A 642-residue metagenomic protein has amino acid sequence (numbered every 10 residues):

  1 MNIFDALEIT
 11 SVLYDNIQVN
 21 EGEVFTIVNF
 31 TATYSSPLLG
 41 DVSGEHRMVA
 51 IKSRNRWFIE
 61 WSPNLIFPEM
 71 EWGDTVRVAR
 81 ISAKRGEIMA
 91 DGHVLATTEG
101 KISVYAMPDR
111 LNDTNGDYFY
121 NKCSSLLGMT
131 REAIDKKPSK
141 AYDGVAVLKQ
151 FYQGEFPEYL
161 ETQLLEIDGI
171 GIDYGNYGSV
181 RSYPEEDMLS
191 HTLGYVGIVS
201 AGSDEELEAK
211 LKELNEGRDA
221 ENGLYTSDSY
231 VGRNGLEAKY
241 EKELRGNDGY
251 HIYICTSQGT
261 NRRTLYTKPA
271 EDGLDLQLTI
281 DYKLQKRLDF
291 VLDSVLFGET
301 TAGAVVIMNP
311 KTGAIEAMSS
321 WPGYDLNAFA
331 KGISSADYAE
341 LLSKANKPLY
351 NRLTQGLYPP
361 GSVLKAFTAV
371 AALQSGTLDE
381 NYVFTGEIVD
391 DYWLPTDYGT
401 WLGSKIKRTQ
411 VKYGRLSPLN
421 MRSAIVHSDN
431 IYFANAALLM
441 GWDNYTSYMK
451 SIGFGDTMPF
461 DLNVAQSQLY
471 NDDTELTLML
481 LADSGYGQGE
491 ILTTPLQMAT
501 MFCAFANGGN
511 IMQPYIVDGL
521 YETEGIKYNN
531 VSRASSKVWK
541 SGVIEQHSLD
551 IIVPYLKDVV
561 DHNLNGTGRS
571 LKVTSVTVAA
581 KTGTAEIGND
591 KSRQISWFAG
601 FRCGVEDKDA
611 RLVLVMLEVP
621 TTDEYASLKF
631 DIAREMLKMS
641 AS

Functional and structural regions predicted by a protein language model:
N2-A304, Y324-F329, I333-P348, L357 (+1 more regions): Extracytoplasmic/periplasmic proteins that interact with beta-lactams or build/remodel peptidoglycan
D41-S43, G116, D590-R593, Y625: Short glycine/proline-enriched turns and hinge-like loops at secondary-structure junctions
Y120, E237, Q285, D289 (+4 more regions): Hydrophobic face of alpha-helices
K122-C123, V291, A371, A436 (+2 more regions): Residues within well-ordered alpha helices
C255-E271, I280, G303-S362, F367-E618: Beta-lactam-recognizing serine transpeptidase/beta-lactamase-like catalytic domain environment
K527, V531-K537, F630-S642: Short, gly/Ser/Thr-rich active-site loops of penicillin-recognizing serine hydrolases
E618-I632: A short acidic/glycine-rich loop-to-helix N-cap element
